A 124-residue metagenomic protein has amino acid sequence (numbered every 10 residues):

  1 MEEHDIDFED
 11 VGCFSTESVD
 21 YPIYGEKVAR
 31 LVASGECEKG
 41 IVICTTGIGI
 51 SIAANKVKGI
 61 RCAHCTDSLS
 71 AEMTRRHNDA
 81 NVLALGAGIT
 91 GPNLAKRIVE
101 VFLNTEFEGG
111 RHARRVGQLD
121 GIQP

Functional and structural regions predicted by a protein language model:
M1, S68-P124: C-terminal binding/interaction regions
E2-I6, A33-S34, P124: Patatin-like phospholipase
I6-S18: A short beta-strand-loop structural module common to alpha/beta enzyme folds
V19-I23, I52-A53: Short, well-ordered secondary-structure micro-motifs
P22-E26, T66-D67: Charged helix-capping and loop-helix junction motifs
Y24-V42, T46: Short, structured active-site "lid" loops
E26, R30, I52, E72-R75 (+1 more regions): Alpha-helical segments flanking ligand/cofactor-binding loops in enzyme cores
V42-G88: Mid-chain, well-packed structural core segment of small domains
